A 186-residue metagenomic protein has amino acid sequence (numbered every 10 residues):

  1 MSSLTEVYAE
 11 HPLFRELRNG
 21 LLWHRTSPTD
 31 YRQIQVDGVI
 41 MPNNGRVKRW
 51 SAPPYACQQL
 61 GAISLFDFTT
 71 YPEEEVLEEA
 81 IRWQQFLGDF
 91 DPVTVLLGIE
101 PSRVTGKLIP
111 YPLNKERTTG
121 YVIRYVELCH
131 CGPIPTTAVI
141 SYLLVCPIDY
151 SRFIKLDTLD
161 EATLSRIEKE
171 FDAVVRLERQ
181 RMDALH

Functional and structural regions predicted by a protein language model:
M1-H186: NAD-dependent ADP-ribosyltransferases
